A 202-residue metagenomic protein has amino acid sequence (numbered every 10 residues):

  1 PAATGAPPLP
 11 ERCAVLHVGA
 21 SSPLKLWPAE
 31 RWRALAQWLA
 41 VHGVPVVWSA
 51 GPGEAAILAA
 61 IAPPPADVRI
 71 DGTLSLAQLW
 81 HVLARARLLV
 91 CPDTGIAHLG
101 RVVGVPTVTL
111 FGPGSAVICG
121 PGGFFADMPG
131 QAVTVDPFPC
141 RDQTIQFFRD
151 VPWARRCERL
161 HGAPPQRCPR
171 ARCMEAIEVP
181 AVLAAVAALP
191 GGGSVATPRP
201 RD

Functional and structural regions predicted by a protein language model:
P1, H17, L24, E54-A55 (+2 more regions): Hydrophobic/basic alpha-helical segments enriched in Actinobacteria
P1-A3, G193-D202: Short, flexible loop/turn segments with low-complexity composition
P1-K25, A62: Mid-sequence helix-capping/hinge segment at a functional interface
H17-G19, G51, T73, D136 (+1 more regions): Generic beta-structure capping elements
A20-P23, S49, D67-I70, R170-A171: Conserved short-loop catalytic and cofactor-binding motifs
L26, T73, E175-I177: Short, solvent-exposed loop/helix junctions and linker helices that flank or host conserved functional motifs
P28-V117: Donor-binding and catalytic core of enzymes assembling or modifying cell-surface/extracellular glycoconjugates
R69, R101-V195: Nucleotide-sugar donor-binding patch of glycosyltransferase catalytic domains
